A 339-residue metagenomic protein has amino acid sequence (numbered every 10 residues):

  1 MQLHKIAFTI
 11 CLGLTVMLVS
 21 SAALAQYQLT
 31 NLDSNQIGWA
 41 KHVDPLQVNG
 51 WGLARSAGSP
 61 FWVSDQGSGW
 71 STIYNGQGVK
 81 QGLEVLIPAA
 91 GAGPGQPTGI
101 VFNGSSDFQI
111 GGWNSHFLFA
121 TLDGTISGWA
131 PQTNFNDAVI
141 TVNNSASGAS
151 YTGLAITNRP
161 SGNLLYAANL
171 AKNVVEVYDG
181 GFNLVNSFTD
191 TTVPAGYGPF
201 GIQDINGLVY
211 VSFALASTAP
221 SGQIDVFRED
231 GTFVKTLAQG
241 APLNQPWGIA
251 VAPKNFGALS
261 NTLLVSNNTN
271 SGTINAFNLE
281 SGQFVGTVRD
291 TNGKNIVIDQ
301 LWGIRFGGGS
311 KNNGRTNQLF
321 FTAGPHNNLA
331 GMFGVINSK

Functional and structural regions predicted by a protein language model:
M1-I10: Bacterial N-terminal signal peptides that target proteins for export
L12-G13, A23: Cleavable N-terminal signal peptides
L24-K339: Sequence/structural signature of beta-propeller domains
